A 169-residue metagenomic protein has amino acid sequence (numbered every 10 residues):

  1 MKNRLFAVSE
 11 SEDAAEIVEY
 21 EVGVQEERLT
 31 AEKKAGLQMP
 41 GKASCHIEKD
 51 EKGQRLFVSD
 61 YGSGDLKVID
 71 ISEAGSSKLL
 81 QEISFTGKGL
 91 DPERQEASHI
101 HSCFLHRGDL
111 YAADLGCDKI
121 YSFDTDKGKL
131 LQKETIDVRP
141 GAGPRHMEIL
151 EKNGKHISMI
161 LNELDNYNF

Functional and structural regions predicted by a protein language model:
M1-K2, K49-G53, L105-R107, E151-K155: Residue-level detector of Asp-centered blade-edge/turn motifs that repeat once per structural unit in beta-propeller
K2-A31: Beta-propeller domains
R4-A7, R55-V58, L110-A112, S158-I160: Conserved beta-propeller blade signature
E10-E12, Y61, I71, L115-G116 (+1 more regions): Short loop/turn segments immediately following the C-termini of beta-strands
D13-I17, G64-L66, D118-I120, N166-F169: Structural signal for beta-propeller blades
E19-L29, V68-K78, F123-K129: Short loop/turn segments immediately following beta-strands, especially the blade-tip and inter-blade linker loops
L29-S102: Asp-box/WD-like beta-propeller blade repeats and closely related beta-sheet repeat scaffolds
L110-Y167: Loop-centered beta-sheet repeat module
